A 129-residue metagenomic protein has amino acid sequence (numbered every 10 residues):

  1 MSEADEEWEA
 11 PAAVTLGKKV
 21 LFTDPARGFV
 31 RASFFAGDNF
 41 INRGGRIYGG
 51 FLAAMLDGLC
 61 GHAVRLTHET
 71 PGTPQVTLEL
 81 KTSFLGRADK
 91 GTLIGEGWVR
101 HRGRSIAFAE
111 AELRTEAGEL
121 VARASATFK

Functional and structural regions predicted by a protein language model:
M1-K129: Terminal targeting signals and extreme-terminal segments of soluble enzymes
